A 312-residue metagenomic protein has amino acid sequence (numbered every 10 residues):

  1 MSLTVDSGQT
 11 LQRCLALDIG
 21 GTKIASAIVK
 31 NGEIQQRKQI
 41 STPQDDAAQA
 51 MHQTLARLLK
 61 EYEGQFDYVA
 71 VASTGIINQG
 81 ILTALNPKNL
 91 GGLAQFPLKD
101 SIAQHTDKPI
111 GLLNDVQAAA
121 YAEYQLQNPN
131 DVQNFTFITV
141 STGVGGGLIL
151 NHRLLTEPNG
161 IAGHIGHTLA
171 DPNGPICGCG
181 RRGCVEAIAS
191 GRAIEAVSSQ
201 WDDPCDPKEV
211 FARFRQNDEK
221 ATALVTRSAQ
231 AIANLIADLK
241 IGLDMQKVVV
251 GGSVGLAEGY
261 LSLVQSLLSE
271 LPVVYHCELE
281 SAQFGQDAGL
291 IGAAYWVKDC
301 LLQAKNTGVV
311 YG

Functional and structural regions predicted by a protein language model:
M1-Y68, I77-I81, I102-D107, Q125-V132 (+1 more regions): ATP-binding/phosphotransfer module of carbohydrate and carboxylate kinases, centering on a glycine-rich
D18, D115, S141: Active-site glycine-centered loops adjacent to acidic/histidine catalytic or metal-binding residues that shape
R37-Q39, L85, E157: Residue-level detector of high-confidence beta-strand sites
T74: Conserved NAD(P)H cofactor-binding loop of Rossmann-fold oxidoreductase domains
L82-Q95: A charged helix-plus-loop insertion that forms the helical arch/lid used to bind and gate nucleic-acid substrates
I110-N114: General beta-strand structural signal in soluble alpha/beta enzymes
N130-I188: Glycine-rich phosphate-binding loop of actin/hexokinase-like ATP-binding domains
